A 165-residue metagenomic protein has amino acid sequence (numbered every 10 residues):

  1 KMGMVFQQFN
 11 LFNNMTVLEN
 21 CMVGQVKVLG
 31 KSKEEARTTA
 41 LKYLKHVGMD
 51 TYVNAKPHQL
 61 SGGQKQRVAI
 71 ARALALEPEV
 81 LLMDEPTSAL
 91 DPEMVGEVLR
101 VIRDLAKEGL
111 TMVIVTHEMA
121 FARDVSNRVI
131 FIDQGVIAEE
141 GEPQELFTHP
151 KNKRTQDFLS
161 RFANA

Functional and structural regions predicted by a protein language model:
K1-P143: ABC family nucleotide-binding domain
Q144-A165: C-terminal boundary and immediately downstream tail of ABC-type ATPase nucleotide-binding domains
